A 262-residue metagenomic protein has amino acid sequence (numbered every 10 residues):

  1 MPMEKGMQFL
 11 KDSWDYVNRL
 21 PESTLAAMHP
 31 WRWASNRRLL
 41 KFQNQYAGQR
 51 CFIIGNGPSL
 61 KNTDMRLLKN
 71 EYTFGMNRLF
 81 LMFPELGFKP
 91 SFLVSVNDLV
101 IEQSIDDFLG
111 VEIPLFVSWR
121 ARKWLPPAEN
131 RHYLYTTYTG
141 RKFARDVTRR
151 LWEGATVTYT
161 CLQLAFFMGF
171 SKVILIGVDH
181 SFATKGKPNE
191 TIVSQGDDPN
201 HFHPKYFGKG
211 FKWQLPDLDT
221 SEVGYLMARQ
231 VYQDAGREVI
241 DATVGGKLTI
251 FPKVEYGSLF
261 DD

Functional and structural regions predicted by a protein language model:
P2-D262: Metal-ion/cofactor- or nucleotide/acyl-coenzyme-handling active-site neighborhoods
